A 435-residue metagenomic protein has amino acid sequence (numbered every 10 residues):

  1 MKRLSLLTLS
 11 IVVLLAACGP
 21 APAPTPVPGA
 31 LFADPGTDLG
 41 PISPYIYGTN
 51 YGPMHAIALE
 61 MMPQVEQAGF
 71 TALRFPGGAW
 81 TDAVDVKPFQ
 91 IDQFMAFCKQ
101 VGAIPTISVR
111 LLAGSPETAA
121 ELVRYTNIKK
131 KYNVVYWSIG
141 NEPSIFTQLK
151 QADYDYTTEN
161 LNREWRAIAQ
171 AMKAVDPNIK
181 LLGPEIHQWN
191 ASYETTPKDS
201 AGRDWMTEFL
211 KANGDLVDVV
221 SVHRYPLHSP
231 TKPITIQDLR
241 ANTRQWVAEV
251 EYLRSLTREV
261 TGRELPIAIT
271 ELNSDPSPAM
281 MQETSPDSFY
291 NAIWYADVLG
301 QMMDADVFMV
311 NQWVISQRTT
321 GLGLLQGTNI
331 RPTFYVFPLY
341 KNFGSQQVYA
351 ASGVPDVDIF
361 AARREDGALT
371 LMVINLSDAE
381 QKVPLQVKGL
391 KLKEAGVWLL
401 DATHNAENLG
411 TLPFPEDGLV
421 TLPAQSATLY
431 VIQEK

Functional and structural regions predicted by a protein language model:
L15-A17: C-terminal motif of bacterial Sec signal peptides marking the signal peptidase cleavage site
G19-A21: Bacterial signal peptide processing site
P26-D215: N-terminal catalytic cores of secreted or lumenal carbohydrate-active enzymes
T49, L122, W137, V220 (+5 more regions): Conserved, mostly hydrophobic/aromatic
T158-Y290, A305: Noncatalytic carbohydrate-binding groove/subsite architecture in carbohydrate-active enzymes
I269-F360: Aromatic/acidic polysaccharide-binding cleft in carbohydrate-active enzymes
D356-L390: Carbohydrate-binding surface patches
L412-K435: C-terminal beta-strand-rich structural cap/linker in extracellular carbohydrate-active enzymes
